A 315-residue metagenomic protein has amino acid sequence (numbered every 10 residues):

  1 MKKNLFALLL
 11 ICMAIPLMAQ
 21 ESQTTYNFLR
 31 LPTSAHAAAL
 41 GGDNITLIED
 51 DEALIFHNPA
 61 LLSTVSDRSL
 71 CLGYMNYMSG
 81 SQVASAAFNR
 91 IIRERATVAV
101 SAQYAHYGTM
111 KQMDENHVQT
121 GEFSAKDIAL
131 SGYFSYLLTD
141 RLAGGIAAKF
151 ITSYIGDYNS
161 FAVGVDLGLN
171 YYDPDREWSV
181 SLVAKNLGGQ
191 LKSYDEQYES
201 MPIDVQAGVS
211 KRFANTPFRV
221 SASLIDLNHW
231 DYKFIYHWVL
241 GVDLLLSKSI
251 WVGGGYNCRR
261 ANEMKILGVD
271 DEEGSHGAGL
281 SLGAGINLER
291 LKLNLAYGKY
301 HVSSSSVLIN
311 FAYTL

Functional and structural regions predicted by a protein language model:
M1-N4, D140: Positively charged n-region of N-terminal signal peptides that target proteins for export
N4-A14: Sec-dependent N-terminal signal peptides
I15-A19: Sec/Tat signal peptide C-region and signal peptidase I cleavage site
Q20-L315: Subset of outer-membrane beta-barrel
